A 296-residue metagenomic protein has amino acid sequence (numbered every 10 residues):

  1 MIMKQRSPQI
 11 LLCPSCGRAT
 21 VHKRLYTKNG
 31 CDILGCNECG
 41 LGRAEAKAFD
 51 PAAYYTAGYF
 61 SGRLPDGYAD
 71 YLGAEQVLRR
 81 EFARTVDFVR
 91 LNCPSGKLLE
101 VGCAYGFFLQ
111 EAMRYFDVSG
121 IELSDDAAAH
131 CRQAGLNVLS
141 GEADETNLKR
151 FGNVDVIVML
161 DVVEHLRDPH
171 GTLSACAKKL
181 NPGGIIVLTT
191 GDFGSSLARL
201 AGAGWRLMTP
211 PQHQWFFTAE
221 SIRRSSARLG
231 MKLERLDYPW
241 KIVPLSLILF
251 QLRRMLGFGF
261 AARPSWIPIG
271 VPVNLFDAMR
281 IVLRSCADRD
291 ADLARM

Functional and structural regions predicted by a protein language model:
M1-L160, H170-S174, Y238-P239, F250-Q251 (+1 more regions): Conserved N-terminal segment of class I S-adenosyl-L-methionine
H130, E145, M159, R167-N181 (+2 more regions): S-adenosyl-L-methionine-dependent methyltransferase catalytic module, highlighting the catalytic core
